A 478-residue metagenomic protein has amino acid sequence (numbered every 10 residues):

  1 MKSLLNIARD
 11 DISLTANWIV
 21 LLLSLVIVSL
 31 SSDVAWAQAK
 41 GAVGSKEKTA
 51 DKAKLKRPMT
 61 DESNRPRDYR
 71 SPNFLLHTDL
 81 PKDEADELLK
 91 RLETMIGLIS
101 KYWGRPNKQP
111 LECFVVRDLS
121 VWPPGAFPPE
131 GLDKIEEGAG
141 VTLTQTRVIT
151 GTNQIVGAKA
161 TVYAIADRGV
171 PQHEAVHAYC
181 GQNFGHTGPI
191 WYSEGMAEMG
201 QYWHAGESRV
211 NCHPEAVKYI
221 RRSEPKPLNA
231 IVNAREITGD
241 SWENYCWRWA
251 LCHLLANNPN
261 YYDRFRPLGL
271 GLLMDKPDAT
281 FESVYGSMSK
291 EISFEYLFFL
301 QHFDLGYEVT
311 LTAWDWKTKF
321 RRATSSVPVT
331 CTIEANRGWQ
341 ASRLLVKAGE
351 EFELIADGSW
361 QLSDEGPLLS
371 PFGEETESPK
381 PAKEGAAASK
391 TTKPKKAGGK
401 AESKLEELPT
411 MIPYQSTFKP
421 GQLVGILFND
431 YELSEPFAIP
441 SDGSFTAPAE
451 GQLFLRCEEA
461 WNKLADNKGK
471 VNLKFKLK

Functional and structural regions predicted by a protein language model:
M1-A16: N-terminal secretory signal peptides that target proteins for export/translocation
L4-N6, Q38-K48, G239, G271-A348: Beta/coil-rich, acidic/histidine-enriched accessory regions frequently appended to metallopeptidases
N17-L30: Bacterial N-terminal signal peptides
D33-W36: Sec/Tat signal peptide C-region and signal peptidase I cleavage site
K40-K56, D61-P189, H204-G206, P277-F281: Juxtacatalytic substrate-recognition/specificity segment
L55, T60-E62, D133-V162, A166 (+1 more regions): Acidic/His/Gly-enriched intrinsically disordered linker/tail segments that often contain short helix/coil "MoRF-like"
P124-P128, G181, R209-C212, R264-R266 (+1 more regions): Short, solvent-exposed loop/turn and secondary-structure capping segments
L305-K478: Gly-Asp-aromatic-enriched flexible segments
